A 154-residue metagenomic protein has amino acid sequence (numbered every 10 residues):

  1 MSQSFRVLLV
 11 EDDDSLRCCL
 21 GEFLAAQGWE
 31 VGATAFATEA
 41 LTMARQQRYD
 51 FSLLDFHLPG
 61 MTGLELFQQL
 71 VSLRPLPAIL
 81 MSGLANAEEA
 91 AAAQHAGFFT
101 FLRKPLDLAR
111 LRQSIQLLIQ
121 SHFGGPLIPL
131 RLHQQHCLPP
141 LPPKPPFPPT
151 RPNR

Functional and structural regions predicted by a protein language model:
E11: Conserved acidic carboxylate
D14-G32: Two-component/phosphorelay signaling modules centered on CheY-like receiver
A33-F51: Acidic, metal-coordinating helix/loop segments flanking the phosphotransfer/catalytic sites of two-component signaling
F36, T62-E65: Acidic catalytic/metal-coordinating carboxylates
L64-L76: Short amphipathic alpha-helix used as the core "switch/output" element in two-component signaling
E65, A85-T100: Alpha4 helix (beta4-alpha4-beta5 surface) of REC/receiver domains from two-component response regulators
E88, L106-I115: C-terminal output helix
